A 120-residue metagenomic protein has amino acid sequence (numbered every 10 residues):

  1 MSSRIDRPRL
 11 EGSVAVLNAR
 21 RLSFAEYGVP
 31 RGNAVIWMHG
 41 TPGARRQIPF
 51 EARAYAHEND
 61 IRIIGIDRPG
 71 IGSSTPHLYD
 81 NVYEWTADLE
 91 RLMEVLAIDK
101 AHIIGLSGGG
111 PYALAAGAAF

Functional and structural regions predicted by a protein language model:
M1-E26: N-terminal cap/lid segment of alpha/beta-hydrolase-fold proteins
N18-S73: Conserved HGGG/HGGXW glycine-rich cap/lid loop of the alpha/beta-hydrolase fold
I48-F50, H77, A116-G117: Short amphipathic alpha-helical segments
R53, E90, L114: Active-site phosphate/pyrophosphate- and oxyanion-stabilizing loops and adjacent acidic/basic residues in soluble
R68-E84: Cap/lid segment of the alpha/beta-hydrolase catalytic domain
E84-H102: Conserved acidic catalytic loop of the alpha/beta-hydrolase fold
D99-F120: Conserved hydrolase catalytic core segment
